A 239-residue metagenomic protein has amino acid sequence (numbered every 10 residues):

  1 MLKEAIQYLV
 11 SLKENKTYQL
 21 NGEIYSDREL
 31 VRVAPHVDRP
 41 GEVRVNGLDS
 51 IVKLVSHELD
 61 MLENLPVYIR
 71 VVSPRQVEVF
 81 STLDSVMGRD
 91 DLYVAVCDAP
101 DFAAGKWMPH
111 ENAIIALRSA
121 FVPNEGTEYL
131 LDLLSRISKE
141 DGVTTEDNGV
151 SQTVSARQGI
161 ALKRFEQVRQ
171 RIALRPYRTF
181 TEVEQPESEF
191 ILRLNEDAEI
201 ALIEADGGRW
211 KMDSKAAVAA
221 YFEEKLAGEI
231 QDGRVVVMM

Functional and structural regions predicted by a protein language model:
M1-E78, D232-M239: An N-terminally focused, membrane-permeabilizing/fusogenic/translocator signature enriched in pore-forming
L2, E23-S26, V37-R44, L48 (+6 more regions): Intrinsic-disorder-associated interaction segments
A5-Y8, L54, A116, Y221 (+1 more regions): Charge-rich, solvent-exposed alpha-helical interaction surfaces
L12-N15, P40, L54-M61, L65 (+7 more regions): Surface-exposed polar/charged interaction patches
K16, S26, V33, Q76 (+7 more regions): Amphipathic alpha-helical interaction segments
R44, L48-R70, Q76-F102, V143-I200: Amphipathic, membrane-active segments
F102-V154: Membrane-inserting effector segments that mediate pore formation, membrane fusion, or transient membrane insertion
V183-Q185, L192-M239: Long, compositionally biased interface segments
